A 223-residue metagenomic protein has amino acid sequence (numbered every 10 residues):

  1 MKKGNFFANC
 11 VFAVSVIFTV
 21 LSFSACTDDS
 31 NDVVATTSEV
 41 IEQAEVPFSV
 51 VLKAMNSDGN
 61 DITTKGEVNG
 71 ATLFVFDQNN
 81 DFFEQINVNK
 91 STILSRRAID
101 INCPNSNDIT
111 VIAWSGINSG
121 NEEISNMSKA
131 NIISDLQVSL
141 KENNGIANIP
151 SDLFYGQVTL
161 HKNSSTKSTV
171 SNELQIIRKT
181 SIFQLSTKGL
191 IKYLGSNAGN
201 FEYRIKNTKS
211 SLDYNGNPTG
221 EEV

Functional and structural regions predicted by a protein language model:
M1-S24: Sec-dependent bacterial lipoprotein signal peptides
T19-V50: Bacterial Sec-dependent N-terminal signal peptides
I41-D58, T180-Q184: Contiguous beta-strand segments within globular domains
V51-K53, F74, W114, S186-K188 (+1 more regions): Residue-level recognition of well-ordered beta-strand positions that form the cores of beta-sheet-rich folds across
L52-G66, S186-G195: Structural motif
N56-D61, T72-S181: Short, low-hydrophobicity acidic/polar segments
N69-T72, G199-F201: Short beta-strand/loop motifs in extracellular/secreted proteins, especially within beta-sandwich accessory domains
T187-V223: Short helix-loop boundary/capping segments
